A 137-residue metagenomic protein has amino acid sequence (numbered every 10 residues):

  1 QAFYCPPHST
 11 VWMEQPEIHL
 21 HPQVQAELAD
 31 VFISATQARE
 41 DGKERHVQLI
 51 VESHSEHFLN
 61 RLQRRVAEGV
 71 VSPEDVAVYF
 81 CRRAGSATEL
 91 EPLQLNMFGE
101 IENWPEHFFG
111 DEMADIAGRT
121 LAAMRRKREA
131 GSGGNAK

Functional and structural regions predicted by a protein language model:
Q1-D111: Switch/communication elements of ASCE P-loop NTPase nucleotide-binding domains
E102, M113, G134-K137: Polar low-complexity intrinsically disordered regions enriched in Ser/Thr and small residues
D115-R119: Motif- and composition-driven signal specific to adenylation
M124-K137: Conserved helicase/translocase motor-coupling segment
